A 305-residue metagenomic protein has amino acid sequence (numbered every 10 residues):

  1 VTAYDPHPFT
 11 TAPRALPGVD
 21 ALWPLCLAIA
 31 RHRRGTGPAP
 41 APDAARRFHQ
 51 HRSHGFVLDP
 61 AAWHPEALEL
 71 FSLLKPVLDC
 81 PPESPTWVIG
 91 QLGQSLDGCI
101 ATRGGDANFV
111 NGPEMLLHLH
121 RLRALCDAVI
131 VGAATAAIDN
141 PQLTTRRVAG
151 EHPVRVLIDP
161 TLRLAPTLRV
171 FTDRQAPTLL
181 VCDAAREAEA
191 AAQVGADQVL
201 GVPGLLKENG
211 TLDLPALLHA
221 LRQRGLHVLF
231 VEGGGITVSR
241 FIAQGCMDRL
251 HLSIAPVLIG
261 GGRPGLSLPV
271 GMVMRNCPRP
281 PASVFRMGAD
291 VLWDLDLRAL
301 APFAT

Functional and structural regions predicted by a protein language model:
V1-T305: Enzymes that bind and transform nitrogen-containing heteroaromatic metabolites
